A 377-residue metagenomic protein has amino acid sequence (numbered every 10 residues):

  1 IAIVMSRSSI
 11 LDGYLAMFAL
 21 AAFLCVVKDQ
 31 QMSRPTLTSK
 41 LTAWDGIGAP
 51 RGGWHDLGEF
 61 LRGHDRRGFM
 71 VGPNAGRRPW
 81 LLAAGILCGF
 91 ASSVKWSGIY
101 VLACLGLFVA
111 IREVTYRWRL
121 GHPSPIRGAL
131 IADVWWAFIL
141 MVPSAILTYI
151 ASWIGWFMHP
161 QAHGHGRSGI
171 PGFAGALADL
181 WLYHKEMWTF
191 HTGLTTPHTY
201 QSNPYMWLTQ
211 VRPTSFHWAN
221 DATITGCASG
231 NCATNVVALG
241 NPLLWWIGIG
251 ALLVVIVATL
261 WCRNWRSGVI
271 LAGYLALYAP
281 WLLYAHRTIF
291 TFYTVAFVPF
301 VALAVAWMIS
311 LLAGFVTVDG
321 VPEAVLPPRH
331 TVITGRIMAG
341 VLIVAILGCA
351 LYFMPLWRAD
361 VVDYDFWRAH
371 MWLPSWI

Functional and structural regions predicted by a protein language model:
V4-G13, V94-S97: Short acidic/glycine- and proline-prone juxtamembrane loop motifs at membrane-interface regions of multi-pass membrane
Y14-G72, A84-C88, I111-R112, V301-A304: Specific aromatic-rich, kink-prone transmembrane helix
A16, L82, S97-W118: Transmembrane-embedded, aromatic-rich helix segments that form part of the hydrophobic channel/pocket engaging
F18-Q30, A103-A110, I249-V257, L275 (+2 more regions): Transmembrane alpha-helical segments
H64-A75, Y116-W135, L253-A272: Membrane-interface helix-loop-helix junctions at transmembrane boundaries of multi-pass membrane enzymes, predominantly
G72-W80, C88, E113-V114, G121-Y149 (+2 more regions): Transmembrane helical bundles and short interhelical boundary loops of multi-pass, membrane-embedded
R77-W80, P242-W245, W261-G273, T334-G340: Membrane-interfacial loop-to-transmembrane alpha-helix junctions, especially the N-terminal start
T199-S202, V211-S267: Membrane-interface anchor segments at the N-terminal boundary of transmembrane helices in multi-pass membrane enzymes
